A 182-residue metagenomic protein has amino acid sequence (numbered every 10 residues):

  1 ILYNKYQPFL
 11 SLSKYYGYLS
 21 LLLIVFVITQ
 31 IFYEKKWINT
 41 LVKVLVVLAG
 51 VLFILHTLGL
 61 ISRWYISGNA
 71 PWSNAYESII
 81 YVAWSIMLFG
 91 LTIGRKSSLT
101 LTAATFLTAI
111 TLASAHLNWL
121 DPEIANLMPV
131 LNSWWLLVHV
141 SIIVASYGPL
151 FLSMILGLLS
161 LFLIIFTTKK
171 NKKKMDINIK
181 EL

Functional and structural regions predicted by a protein language model:
I1-L182: Polytopic transmembrane helical bundles with strong interfacial aromatic enrichment
